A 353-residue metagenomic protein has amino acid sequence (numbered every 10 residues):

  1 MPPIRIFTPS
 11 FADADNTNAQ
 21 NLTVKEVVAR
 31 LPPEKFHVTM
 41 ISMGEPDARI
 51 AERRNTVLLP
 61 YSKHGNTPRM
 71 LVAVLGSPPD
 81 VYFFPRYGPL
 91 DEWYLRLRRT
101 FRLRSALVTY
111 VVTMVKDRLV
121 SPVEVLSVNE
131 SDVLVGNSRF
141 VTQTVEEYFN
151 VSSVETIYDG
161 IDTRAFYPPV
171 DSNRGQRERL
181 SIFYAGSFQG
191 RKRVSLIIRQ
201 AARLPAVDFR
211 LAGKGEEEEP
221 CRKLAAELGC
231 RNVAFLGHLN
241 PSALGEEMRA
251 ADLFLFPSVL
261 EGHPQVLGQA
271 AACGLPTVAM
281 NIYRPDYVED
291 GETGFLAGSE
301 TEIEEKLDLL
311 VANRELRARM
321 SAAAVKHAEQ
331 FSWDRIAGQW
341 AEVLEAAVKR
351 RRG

Functional and structural regions predicted by a protein language model:
R5-F7, G175-K192, I198-L204, R210: Conserved donor-binding/catalytic core segment of Leloir-type glycosyltransferases
F84-L90: Short His-centered aromatic/hydrophobic patch
F140, G160: Carbohydrate-associated surface elements
R222-L239: Nucleotide-activated donor-binding/catalytic signature segment of Leloir-type glycosyltransferases, i.e., the conserved
H238-L239, E246-A251: Short alpha-helical donor nucleotide-sugar binding micro-motif in glycosyltransferases
V259: Aromatic "clamp/platform" in nucleotide-sugar-dependent glycosyltransferases that forms part of the donor/acceptor
P276-A279: Short hydrophobic beta-strand element within catalytic cores of glycosyltransferases and related nucleotide-activated
D290-T301, L309-R314: Conserved acidic donor-binding segment of nucleotide-sugar-dependent glycosyltransferases
